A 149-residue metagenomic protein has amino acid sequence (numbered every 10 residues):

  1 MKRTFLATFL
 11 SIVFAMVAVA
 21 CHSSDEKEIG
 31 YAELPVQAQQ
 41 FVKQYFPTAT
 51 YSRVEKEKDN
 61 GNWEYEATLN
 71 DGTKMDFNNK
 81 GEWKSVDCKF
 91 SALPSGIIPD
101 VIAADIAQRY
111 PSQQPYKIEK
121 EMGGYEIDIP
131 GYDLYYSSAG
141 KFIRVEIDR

Functional and structural regions predicted by a protein language model:
M1-L10: Bacterial N-terminal signal peptides that target proteins for export
V17-A20: C-terminal motif of bacterial Sec signal peptides marking the signal peptidase cleavage site
H22-S24: Bacterial signal peptide processing site
E28-V36, S91-I98: Short, surface-exposed ligand-recognition loops at beta-strand->loop->(often short) alpha-helix junctions that present
Y31-A32, V36-D71: Post-signal-peptide N-terminal segment of Sec-exported extracytoplasmic proteins
N62-K89, I129-R149: Amphipathic N-proximal alpha-helical interface segments
E82-S112: Long, charged/polar, surface-exposed segments that mediate recognition or autoinhibition
K117-E121: Residue-level detector of conserved, function-critical positions
